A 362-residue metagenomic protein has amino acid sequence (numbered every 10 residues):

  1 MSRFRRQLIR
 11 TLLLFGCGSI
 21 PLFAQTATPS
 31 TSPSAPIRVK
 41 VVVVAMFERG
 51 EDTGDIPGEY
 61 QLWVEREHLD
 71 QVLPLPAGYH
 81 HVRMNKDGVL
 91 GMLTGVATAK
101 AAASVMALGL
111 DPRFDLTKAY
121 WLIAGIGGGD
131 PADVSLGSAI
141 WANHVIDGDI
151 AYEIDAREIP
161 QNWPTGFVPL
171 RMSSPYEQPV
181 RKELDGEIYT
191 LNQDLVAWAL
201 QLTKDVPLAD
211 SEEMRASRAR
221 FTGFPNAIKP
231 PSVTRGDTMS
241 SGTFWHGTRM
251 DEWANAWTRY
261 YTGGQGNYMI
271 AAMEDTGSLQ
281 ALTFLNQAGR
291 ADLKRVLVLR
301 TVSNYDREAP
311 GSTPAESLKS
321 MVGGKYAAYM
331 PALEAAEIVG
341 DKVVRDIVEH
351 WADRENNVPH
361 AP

Functional and structural regions predicted by a protein language model:
M1-S2, C17: N-terminal secretory signal peptides
R3-F4, L22: Intrinsic low-complexity/disordered segments
F4-L13: N-terminal export leaders
L13-F15, S32: Intrinsically disordered and other compositionally biased segments
F15-A24: Hydrophobic h-region of N-terminal signal peptides that target proteins for export in Gram-negative bacteria
Q25-P362: Accessory terminal and edge-of-domain segments that mediate assembly/interaction and cofactor placement around
